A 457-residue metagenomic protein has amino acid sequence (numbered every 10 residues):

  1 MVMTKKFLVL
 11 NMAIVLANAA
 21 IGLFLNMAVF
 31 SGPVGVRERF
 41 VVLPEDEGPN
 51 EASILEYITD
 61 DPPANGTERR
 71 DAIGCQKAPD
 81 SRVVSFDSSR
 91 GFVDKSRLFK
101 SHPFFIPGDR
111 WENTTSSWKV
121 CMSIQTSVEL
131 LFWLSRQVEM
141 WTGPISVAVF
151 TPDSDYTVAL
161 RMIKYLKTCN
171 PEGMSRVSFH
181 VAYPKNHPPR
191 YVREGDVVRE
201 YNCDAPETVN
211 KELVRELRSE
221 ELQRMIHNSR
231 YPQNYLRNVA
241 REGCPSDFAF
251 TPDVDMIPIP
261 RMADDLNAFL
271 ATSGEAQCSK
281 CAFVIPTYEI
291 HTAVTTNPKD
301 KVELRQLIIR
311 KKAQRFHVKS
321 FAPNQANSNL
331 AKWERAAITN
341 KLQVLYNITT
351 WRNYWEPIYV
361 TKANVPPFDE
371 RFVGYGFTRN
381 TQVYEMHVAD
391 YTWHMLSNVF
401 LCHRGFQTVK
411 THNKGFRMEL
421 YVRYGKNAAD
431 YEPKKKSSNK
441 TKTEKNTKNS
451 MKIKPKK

Functional and structural regions predicted by a protein language model:
V2-N228, L266, A271-A276, H291 (+3 more regions): Juxtamembrane luminal stem/stalk of type II transmembrane Golgi/ER carbohydrate-processing enzymes
F7, L213-S219, R224-S229, R241 (+6 more regions): Conserved catalytic core of nucleotide-sugar-dependent glycosyltransferases
L130, D155-A159, P232, L236 (+4 more regions): Alpha-helical interaction elements in eukaryotic regulators
T142-S146, M174-R176, P245-F248, Q277-A282 (+1 more regions): Loop/turn elements at helix/coil->beta-strand transitions in domains of secreted/extracellular proteins
N228-F248: Active-site nucleotide-sugar/metal-binding loop of Leloir-type enzymes
V373-Y391: A short, conserved alpha-helix in the catalytic core of glycosyltransferases
H387-L401: Catalytic donor-sugar/metal-binding loop of nucleotide-sugar-dependent glycosyltransferases
